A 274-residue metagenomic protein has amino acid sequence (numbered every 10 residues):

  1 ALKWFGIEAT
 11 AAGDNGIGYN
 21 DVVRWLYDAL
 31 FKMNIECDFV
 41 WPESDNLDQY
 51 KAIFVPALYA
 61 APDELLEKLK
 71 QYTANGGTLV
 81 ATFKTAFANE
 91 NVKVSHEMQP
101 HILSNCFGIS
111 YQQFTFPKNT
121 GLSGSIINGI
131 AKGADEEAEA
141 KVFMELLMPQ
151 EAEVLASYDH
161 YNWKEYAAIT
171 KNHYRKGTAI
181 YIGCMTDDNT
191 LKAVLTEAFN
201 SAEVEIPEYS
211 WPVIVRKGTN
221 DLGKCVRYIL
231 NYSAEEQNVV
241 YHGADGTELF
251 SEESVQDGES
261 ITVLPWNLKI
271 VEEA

Functional and structural regions predicted by a protein language model:
A1-A274: Carbohydrate-binding surfaces of carbohydrate-active enzymes
